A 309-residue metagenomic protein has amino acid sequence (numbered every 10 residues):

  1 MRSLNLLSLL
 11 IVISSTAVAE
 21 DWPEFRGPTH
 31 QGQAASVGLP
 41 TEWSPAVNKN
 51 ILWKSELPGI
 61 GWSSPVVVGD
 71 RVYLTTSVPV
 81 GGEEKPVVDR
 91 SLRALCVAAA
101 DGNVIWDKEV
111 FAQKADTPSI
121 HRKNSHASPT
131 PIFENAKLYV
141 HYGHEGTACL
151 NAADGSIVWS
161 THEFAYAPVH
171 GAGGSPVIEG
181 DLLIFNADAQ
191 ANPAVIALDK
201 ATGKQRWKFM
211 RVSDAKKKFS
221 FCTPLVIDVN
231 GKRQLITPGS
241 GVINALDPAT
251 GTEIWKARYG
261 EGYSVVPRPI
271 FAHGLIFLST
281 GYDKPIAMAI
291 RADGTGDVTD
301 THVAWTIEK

Functional and structural regions predicted by a protein language model:
R2-V12: Sec-dependent signal peptide recognition, specifically the positively charged N-region followed immediately by
A17-K309: Noncatalytic, solvent-exposed loop/strand surfaces of beta-propeller-type extracellular/periplasmic domains
